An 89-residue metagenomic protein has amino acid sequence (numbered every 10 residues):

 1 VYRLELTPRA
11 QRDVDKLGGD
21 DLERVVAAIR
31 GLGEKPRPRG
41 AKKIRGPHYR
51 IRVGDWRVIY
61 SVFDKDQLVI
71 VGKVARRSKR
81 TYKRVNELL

Functional and structural regions predicted by a protein language model:
V1-R3, R12-K16, D20-E23, V53-W56 (+1 more regions): Enriched for short, Lys/Arg-rich terminal
E5, K16, G40-K43: Basic nucleic-acid-binding interfaces
E5-L6, V25-A27: Hydrophobic, well-ordered secondary-structure scaffolds
T7, D20-D21, G33: Charged, well-structured alpha/beta interaction segments
A27-R52, Y82: A short, surface-exposed loop/turn module that caps and links secondary-structure elements
